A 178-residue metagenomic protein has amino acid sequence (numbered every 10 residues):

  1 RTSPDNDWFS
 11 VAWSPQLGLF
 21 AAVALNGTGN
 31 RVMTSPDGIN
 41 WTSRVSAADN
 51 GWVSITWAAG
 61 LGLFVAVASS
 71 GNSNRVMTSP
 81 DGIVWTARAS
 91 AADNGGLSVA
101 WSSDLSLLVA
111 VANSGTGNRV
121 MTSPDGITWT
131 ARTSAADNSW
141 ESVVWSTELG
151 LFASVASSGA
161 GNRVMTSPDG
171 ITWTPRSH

Functional and structural regions predicted by a protein language model:
R1-D5, S43-D49, R88-D93, R132-D137 (+1 more regions): Short loop/turn motifs that cap or connect beta-strands within the blades of beta-propeller-type repeat domains
S14, T34-S35, T78-S79, S102 (+2 more regions): Conserved Ser/Thr-centered positions that define the repeating blades of beta-propeller domains
L17-A22, L61-A66, L105-A110, L149-S154: Entry beta-strands of beta-propeller and related beta-repeat scaffolds
N30-R31, N74-R75, N118-R119, N162-R163 (+1 more regions): Repetitive beta-architecture junctions, highlighting loop-to-beta-strand starts across blade-like repeats
I39-T42, I83-T86, I127-T130, I171-T174: Beta-strand initiation motifs
